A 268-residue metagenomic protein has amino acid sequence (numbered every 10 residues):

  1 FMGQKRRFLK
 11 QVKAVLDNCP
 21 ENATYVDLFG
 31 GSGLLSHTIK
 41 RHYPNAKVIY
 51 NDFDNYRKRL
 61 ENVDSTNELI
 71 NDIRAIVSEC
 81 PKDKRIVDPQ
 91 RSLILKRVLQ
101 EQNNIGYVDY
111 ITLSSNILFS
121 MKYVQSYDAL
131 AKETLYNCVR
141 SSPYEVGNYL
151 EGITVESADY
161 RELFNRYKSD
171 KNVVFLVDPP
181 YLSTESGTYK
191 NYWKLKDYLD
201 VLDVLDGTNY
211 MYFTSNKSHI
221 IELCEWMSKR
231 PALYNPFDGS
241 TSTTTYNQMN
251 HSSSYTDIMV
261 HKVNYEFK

Functional and structural regions predicted by a protein language model:
F1-T24, L34, R41-H42: S-adenosyl-L-methionine
D17, I39-K47, K168-N172, S228-K229: Short, surface-exposed basic-aromatic patches at helix termini and helix-loop junctions that form
D27-I39, Y50-D52, S115-L118, S169-E185: Conserved proline-anchored active-site loop of SAM-dependent methyltransferases that bridges a beta-strand
G31-L35, D54-R57, L118-K122, Y160-L163 (+3 more regions): Short, solvent-exposed loop/turn segments at secondary-structure junctions
L35-R41, R59-V63, Y167, T184-K190 (+1 more regions): A short acidic (Asp/Glu
K47-L150, N264-F267: Class I S-adenosyl-L-methionine-dependent methyltransferase module
G152-Y198: Active-site segment flanking the S-adenosylmethionine/decSAM binding pocket in AdoMet-dependent transferases
L195-K268: Long, positively charged, glycine-interspersed low-complexity recognition regions
